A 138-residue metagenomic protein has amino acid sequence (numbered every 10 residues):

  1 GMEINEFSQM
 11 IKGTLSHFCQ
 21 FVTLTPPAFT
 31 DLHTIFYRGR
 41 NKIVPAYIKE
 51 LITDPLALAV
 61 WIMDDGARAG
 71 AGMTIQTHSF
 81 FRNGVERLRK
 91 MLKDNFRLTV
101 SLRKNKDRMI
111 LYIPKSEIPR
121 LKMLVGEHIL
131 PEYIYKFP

Functional and structural regions predicted by a protein language model:
G1-P138: Internal intein/HINT superfamily modules and their associated LAGLIDADG
